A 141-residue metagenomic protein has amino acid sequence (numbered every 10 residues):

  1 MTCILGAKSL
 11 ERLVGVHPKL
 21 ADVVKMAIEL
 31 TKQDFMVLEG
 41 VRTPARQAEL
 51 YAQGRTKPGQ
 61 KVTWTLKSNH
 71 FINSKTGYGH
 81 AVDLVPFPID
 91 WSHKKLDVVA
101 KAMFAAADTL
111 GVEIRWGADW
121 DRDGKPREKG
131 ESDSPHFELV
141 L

Functional and structural regions predicted by a protein language model:
M1-M36: Active-site acidic/histidine clusters and adjacent loop/turn architecture that either coordinate catalytic ions
G6, K19, K32-D34, K57 (+2 more regions): Serine/threonine-rich low-complexity intrinsically disordered regions
L10-P18, V41-P44, H93-D97: Soluble non-cytosolic domains of exported or imported proteins
M26-K57, T109, G117-D119: Extended, low-complexity, intrinsically disordered C-terminal regulatory tails of eukaryotic serine/threonine kinases
G54-H70: Cytochrome P450 catalytic domain signature, combining two hallmark sequence patches
T65-L141: Catalytic cores and adjacent binding grooves of peptidoglycan-active enzymes
